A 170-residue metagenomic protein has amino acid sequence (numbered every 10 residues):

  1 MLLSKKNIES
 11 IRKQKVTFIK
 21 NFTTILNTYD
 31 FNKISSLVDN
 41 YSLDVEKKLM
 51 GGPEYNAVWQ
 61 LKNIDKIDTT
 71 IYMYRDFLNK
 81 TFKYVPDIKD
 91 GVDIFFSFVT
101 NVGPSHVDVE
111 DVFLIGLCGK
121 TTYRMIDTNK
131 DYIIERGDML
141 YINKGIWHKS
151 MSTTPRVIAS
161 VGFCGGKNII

Functional and structural regions predicted by a protein language model:
M1-S35: An N-terminal JmjN-like helical accessory module and its immediate linker preceding a catalytic domain
L2-S10, S35-D138, I146-I170: Active-site region of the double-stranded beta-helix
N21-Y29, K62-I67, K144: Short charge-dense sequence patches
Y141: Conserved beta-strand-loop-short alpha-helix elements that form and flank the Mn2+/Mg2+-coordinating active site
